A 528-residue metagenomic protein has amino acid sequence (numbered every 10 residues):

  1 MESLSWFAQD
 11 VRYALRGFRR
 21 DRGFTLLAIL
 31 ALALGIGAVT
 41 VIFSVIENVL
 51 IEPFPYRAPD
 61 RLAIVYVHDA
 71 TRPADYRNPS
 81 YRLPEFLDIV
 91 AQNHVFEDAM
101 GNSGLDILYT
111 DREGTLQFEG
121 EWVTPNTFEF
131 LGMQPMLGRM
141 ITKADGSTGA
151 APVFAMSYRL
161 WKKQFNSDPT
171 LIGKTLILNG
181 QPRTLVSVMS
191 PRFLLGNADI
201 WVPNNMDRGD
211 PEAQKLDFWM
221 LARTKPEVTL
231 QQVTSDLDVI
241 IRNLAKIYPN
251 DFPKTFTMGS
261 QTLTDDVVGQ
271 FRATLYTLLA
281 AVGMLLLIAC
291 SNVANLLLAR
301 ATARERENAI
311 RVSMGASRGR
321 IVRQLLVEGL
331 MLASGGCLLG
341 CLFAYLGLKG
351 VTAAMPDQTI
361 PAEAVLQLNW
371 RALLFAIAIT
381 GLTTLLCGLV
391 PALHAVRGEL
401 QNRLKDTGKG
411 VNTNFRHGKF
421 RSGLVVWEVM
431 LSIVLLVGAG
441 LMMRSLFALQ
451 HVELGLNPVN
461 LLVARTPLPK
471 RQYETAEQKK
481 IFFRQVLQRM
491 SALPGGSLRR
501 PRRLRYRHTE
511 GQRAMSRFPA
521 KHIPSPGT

Functional and structural regions predicted by a protein language model:
M1-T25, L263-V268, L296-R323, V327 (+1 more regions): Alpha-helical transmembrane segments of integral membrane proteins
D21-V49, P53, I288-S291, A333 (+2 more regions): Short, strongly hydrophobic transmembrane alpha-helices
G35-I36, S313-S317, G336-G340, A344 (+1 more regions): A short glycine-centered flexible hinge/capping loop motif at secondary-structure junctions
I51-D106, L216-L221, D236, L449 (+1 more regions): Membrane-proximal extracellular/periplasmic loop immediately following the first transmembrane helix
A70-D75, R112-G114, V188-R192, A222-Q231 (+2 more regions): Structural beta->alpha junctions
D106, G120-K143, P152-A273, K349-T352 (+3 more regions): Mid-to-C-terminal secondary-structure elements that act as membrane-proximal/extracytoplasmic interface segments
V268-L285, R371, F375: N-terminal membrane-entry
